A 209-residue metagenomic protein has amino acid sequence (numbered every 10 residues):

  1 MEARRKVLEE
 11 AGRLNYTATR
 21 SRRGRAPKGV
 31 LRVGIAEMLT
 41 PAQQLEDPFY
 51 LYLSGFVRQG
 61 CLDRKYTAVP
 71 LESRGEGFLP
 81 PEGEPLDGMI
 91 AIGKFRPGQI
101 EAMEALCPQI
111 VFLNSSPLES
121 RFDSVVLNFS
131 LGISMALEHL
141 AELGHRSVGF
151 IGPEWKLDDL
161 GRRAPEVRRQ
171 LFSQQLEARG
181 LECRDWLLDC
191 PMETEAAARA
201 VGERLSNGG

Functional and structural regions predicted by a protein language model:
M1-V30: N-terminal helix-turn-helix DNA-binding module of bacterial transcription factors
E9-R20, L39, Y52-T67, E104-F112 (+1 more regions): Bacterial carbohydrate/catabolite-sensing allosteric modules
S21-E76: Helix-turn-helix/homeodomain-like alpha-helical modules used for DNA recognition and transcription-factor dimerization
E72-E76, I92-P97: Short beta->alpha connector loops
E76-F78, G98-Q99, A196, A200: Short acidic active-site motifs
E82-G88, L205-G209: Short acidic/histidine-rich motifs immediately flanking catalytic phosphotransfer sites in two-component signaling
A91-I92, E138: The feature primarily captures lumenal catalytic ectodomains of type II secretory-pathway glycosyltransferases
